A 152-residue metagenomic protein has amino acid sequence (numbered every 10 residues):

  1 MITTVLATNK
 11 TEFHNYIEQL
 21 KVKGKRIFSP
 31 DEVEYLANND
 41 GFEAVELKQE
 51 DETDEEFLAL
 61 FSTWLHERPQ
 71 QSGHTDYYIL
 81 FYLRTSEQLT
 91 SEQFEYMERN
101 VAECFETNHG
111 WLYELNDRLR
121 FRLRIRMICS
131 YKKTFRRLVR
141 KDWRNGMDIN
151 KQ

Functional and structural regions predicted by a protein language model:
M1-Q152: Tubulin/FtsZ superfamily GTPase core signature
